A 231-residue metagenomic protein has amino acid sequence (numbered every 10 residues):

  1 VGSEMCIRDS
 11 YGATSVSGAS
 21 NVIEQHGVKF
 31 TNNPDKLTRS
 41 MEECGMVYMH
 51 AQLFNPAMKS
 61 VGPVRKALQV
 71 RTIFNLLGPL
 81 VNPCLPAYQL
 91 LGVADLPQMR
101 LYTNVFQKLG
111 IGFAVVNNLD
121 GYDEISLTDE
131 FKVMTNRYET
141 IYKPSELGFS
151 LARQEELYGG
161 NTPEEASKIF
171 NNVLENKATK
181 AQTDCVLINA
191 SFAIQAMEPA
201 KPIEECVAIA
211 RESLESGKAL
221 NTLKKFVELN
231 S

Functional and structural regions predicted by a protein language model:
V1-I7: Short, small-residue-biased leader/transition segments that mark boundaries at the very start of proteins
R8-G12, F74-L77: Core alpha/beta catalytic barrel or barrel-like domain that forms the active/cofactor pocket in diverse metabolic
G12-K29: Active-site-proximal loop->helix
E24-T31, K36-S231: Glycine-rich anion-binding loops and their surrounding alpha/beta cores
